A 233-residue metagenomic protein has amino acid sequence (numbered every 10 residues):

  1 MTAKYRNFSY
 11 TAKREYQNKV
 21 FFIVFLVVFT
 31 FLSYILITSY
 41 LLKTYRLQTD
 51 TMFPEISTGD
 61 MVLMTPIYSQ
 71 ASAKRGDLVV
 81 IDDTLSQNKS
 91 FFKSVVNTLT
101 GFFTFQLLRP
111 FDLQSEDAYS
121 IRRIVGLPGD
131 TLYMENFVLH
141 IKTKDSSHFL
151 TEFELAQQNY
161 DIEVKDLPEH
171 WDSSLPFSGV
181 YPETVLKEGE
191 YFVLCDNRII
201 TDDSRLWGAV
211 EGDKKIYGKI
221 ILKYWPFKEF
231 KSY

Functional and structural regions predicted by a protein language model:
T2-F21, P54-Y233: Soluble "head" domains of membrane/secretory-pathway proteins
F22-Y40: Hydrophobic membrane-insertion alpha-helices, especially the h-region of bacterial N-terminal signal peptides
L41-T58: Alpha-helical transmembrane signal-anchor/signal-peptide segments
